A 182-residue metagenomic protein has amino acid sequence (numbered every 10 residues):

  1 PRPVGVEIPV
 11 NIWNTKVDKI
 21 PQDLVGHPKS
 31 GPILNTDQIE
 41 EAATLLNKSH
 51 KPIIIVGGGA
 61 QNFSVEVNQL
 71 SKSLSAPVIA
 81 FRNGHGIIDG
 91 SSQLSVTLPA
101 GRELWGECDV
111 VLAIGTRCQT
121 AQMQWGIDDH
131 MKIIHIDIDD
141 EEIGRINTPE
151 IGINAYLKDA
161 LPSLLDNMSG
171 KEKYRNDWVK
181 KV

Functional and structural regions predicted by a protein language model:
G5-E7, K19-P21, T44, S49 (+1 more regions): Phosphate/pyrophosphate-binding active-site segments
E7-P9, I55-G57, A113-G115, D137: Short beta-strand segments
I8-N14, G58-A60, H85, D140: Glycine-rich beta-alpha junction loops
V10-L34, R175-W178: Aromatic-enriched
T15-I20, F63-Q69, D89-Q93, Q122-G126 (+2 more regions): Short acidic, glycine/serine/threonine-rich loops at helix termini
H27-I33, G90-G101, R145-D159: Short beta-strand elements at the ligand-binding edges of bilobed clamshell
L34, E41-C108: Anionic-ligand anchoring segments at beta-strand to alpha-helix junctions in alpha/beta enzyme folds, i.e., glycine
L98-I143: Phosphate/diphosphate-binding loops
